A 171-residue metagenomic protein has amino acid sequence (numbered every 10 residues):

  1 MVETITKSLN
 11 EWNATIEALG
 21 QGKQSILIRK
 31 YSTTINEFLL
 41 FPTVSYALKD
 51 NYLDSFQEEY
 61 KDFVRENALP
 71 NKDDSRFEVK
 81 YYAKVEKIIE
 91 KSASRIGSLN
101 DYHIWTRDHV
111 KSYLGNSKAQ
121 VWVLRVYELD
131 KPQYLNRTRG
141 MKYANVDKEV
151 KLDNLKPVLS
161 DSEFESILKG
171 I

Functional and structural regions predicted by a protein language model:
V2-I171: Structured alpha/beta reader/binder surfaces that contact nucleic acids or chromatin modification marks
